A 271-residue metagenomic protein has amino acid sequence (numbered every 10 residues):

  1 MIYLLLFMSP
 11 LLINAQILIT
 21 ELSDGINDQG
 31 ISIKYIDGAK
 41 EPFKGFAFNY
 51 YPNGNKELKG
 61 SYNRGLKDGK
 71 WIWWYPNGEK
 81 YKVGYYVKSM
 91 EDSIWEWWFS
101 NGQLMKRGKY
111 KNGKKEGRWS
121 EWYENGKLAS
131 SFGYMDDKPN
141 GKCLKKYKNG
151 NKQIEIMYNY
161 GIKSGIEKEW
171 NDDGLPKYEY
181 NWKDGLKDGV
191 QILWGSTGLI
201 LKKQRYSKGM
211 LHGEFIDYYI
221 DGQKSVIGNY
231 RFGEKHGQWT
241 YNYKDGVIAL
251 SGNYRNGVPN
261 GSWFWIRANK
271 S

Functional and structural regions predicted by a protein language model:
M1-I19: Bacterial Sec-dependent N-terminal signal peptides
N14-S271: Glycine/tyrosine- and acidic-biased, solvent-exposed loop/turn segments at the edges of beta-strands
